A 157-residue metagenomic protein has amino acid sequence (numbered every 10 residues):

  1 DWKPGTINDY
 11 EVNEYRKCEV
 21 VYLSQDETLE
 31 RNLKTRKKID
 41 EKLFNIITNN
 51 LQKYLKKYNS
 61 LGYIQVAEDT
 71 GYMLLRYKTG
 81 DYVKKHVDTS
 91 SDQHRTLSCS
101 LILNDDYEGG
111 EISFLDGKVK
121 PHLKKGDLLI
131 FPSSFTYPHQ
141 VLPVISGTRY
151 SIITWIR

Functional and structural regions predicted by a protein language model:
D1-I64: Non-heme Fe(II)/2-oxoglutarate
N59, H86-V87, Y137-H139: Eukaryotic intrinsically disordered and solvent-exposed regulatory patches
L61-R76: Acidic, glycine-rich loop-and-strand cores that form catalytic or ligand-binding grooves in diverse globular domains
Y72-L74, C99-L101, I152-T154: A structural signal for short, well-ordered beta-strand segments
L74-S91: Conserved short histidine dyad/triad with adjacent acidic residue
G80, R95, D106-R157: Catalytic core of Fe(II)/2-oxoglutarate
D88-D105: Short beta-strand/loop turn elements enriched in aromatics
